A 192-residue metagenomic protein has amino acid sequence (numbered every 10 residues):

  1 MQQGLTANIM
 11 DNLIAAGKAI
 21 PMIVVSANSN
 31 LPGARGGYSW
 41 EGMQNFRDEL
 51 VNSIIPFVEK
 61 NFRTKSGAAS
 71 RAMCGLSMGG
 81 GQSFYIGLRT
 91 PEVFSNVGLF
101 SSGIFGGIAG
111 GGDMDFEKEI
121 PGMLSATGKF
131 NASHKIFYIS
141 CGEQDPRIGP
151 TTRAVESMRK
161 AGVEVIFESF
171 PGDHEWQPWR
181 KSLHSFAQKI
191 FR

Functional and structural regions predicted by a protein language model:
M1-R192: Non-catalytic cap/lid and distal C-terminal segments of serine-dependent acyl enzymes
